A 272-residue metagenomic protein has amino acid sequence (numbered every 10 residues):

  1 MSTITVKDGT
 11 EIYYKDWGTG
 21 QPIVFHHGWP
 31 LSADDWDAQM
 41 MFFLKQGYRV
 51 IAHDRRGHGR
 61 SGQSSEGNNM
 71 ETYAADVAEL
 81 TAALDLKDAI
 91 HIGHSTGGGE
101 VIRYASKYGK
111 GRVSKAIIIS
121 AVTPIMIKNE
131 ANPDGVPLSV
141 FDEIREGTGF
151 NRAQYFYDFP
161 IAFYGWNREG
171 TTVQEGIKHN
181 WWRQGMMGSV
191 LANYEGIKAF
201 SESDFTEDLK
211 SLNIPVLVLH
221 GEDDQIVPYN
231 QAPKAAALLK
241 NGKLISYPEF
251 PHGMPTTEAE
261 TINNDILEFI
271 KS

Functional and structural regions predicted by a protein language model:
T10-E66: Conserved HGGG/HGGXW glycine-rich cap/lid loop of the alpha/beta-hydrolase fold
H27-W29, A89, G93-S95, G221: Conserved alpha/beta-hydrolase "nucleophile elbow" surrounding the catalytic nucleophile
T72-A89: Conserved acidic catalytic loop of the alpha/beta-hydrolase fold
I102-F150: Flexible "cap/lid" loop of the alpha/beta hydrolase fold
P124-V136, E146-K210: Conserved alpha/beta-hydrolase catalytic His-Asp/Glu region
L212, V218-H220, D224: Short beta-strand/loop motif that positions the catalytic acidic residue of the alpha/beta-hydrolase fold
Q225-Q231: Conserved alpha/beta-hydrolase "acid-adjacent" motif
G242-S272: Catalytic active-site module of serine/aspartate enzymes centered on a nucleophile-bearing elbow/loop
